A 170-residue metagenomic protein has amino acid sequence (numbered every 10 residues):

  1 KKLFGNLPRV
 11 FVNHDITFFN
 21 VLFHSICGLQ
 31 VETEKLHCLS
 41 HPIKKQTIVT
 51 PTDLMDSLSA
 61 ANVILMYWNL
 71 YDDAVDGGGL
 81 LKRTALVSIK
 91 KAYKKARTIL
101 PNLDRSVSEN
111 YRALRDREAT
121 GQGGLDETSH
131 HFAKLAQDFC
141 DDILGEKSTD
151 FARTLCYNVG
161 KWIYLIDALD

Functional and structural regions predicted by a protein language model:
K1-T154, N158-K161, L165-L169: Acidic catalytic motifs of isoprenoid enzymes
